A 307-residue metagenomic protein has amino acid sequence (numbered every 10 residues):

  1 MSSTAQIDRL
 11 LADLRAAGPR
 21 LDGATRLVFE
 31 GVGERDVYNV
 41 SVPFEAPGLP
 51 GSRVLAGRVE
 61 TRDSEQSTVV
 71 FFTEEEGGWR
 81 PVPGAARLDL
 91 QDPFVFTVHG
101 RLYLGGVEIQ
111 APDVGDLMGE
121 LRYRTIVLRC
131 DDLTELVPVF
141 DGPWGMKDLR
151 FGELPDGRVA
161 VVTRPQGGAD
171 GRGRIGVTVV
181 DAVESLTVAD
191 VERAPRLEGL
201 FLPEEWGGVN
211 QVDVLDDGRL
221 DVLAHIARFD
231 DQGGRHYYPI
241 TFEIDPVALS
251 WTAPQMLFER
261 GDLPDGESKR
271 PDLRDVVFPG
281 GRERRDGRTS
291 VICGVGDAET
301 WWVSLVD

Functional and structural regions predicted by a protein language model:
M1-L88, T97-E204, V214-D272, R285-D307: Beta-rich carbohydrate-recognition and catalytic domains
P93-F94, D148-G152, V209-Q211, V277-R282: Beta-rich, blade/repeat-based domains predominating in secreted/periplasmic proteins but also intracellular
